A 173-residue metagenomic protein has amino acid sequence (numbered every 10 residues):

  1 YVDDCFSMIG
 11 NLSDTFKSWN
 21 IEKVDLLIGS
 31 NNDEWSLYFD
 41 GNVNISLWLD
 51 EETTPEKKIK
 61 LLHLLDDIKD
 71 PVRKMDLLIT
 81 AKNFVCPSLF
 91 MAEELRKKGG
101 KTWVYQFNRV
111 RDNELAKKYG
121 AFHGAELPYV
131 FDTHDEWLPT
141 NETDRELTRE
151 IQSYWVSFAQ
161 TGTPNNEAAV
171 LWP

Functional and structural regions predicted by a protein language model:
Y1-R145: Substrate-gating cap/lid region and adjacent catalytic-acid/histidine neighborhood within extracellular/lumenal
D40-V43, E167-P173: Composition- and surface-driven signal marking solvent-exposed, interaction-prone regions in large proteins
V85-L89, Y154, W172: Generic detector of bulky aromatic hydrophobic side chains
G100-Q106, T161-L171: Acidic/polar loop patches that form or flank catalytic/metal-binding clefts of enzymes that bind anionic ligands
R145-E167: Non-catalytic, well-ordered alpha-helical segments in soluble enzyme domains
